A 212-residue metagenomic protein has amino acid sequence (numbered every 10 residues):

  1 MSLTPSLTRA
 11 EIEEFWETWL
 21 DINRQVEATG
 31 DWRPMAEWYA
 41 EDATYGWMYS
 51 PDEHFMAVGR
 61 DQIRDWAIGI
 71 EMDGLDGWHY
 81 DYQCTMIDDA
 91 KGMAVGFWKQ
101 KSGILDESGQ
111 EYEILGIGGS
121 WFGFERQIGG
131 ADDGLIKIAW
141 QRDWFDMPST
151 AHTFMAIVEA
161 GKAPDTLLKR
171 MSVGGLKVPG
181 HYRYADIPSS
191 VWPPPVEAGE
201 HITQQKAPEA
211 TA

Functional and structural regions predicted by a protein language model:
S2-E11, M72-A212: A beta-strand edge to alpha-helix "cap/lid" segment located at domain peripheries
L3-D42, D73: Short acidic-aromatic low-complexity motifs
T18, W38, W66-I70, I157 (+1 more regions): Residues that form generic nucleotide/phosphate-binding pockets
W19-D21, R64, G123: Short, well-ordered amphipathic alpha-helices
W32-F97: A solvent-exposed, acidic/Ser-Thr-rich amphipathic alpha-helical stretch
